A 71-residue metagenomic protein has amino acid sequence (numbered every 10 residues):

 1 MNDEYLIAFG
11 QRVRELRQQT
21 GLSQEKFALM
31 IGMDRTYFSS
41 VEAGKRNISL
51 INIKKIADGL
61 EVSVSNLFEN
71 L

Functional and structural regions predicted by a protein language model:
M1-Q19: A short, Lys/Arg-rich alpha-helix, primarily the initiator
Q11, G21-L22, I48-I51: Residue-level signal for the short linker/turn that defines the boundary of a DNA-recognition helix
R14, E25, K54: Residues within the helices of the helix-turn-helix
Q18, L29, D58: Alpha-helical residues within the helix-turn-helix
G21-S40: Short alpha-helical DNA-recognition segment
I53-A57, L67-F68: Hydrophobic micro-packing sites on short alpha-helices
E61-L71: Short C-terminal boundary/hinge segments that cap the last helix of small helical domains
